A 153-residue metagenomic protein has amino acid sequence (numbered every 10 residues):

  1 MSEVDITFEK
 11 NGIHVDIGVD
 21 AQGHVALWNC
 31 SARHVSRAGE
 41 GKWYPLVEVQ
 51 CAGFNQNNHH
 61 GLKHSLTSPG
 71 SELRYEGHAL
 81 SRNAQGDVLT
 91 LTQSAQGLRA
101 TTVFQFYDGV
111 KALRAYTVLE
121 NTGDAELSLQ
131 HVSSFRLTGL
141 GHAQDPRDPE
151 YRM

Functional and structural regions predicted by a protein language model:
E3-M153: Polysaccharide-binding surfaces and accessory modules of carbohydrate-active proteins
